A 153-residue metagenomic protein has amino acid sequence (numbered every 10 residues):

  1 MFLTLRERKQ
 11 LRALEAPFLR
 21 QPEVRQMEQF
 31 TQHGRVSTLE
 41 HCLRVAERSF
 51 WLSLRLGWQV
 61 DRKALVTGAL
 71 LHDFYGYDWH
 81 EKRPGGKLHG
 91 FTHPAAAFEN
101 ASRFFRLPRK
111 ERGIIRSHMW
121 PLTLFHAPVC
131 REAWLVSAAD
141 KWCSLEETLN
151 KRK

Functional and structural regions predicted by a protein language model:
M1-K153: Metal-dependent phosphohydrolase cores
